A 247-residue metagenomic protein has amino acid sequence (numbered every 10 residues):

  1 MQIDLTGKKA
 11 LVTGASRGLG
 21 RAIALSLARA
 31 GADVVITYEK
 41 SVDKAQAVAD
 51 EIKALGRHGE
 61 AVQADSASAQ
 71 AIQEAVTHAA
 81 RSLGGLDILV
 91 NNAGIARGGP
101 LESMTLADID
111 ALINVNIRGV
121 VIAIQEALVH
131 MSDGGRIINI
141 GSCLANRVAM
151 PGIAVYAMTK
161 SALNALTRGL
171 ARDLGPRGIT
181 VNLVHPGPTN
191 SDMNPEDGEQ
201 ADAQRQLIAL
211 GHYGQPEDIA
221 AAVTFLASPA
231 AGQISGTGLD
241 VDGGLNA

Functional and structural regions predicted by a protein language model:
D4, R147, T224, S235-A247: Short C-terminal tail/terminal secondary-structure segment of NAD(P)H-dependent dehydrogenase/reductase domains
S16-R17: Conserved glycine-rich cofactor-binding loop
P100-L101, D108-I113, Q204: Substrate-binding pocket helix/loop in short-chain dehydrogenase/reductase
I124, T159, T167: Active-site helix of classical SDR
V129, R172-D173, G232: Alpha-helical segment proximal to the catalytic Tyr-Lys
G175, T180, I234-G236: Short, small/polar-rich loop/turn modules that mediate ligand/substrate recognition or access, typified
I208-I219: A conserved structural motif in NAD(P)-dependent oxidoreductases
